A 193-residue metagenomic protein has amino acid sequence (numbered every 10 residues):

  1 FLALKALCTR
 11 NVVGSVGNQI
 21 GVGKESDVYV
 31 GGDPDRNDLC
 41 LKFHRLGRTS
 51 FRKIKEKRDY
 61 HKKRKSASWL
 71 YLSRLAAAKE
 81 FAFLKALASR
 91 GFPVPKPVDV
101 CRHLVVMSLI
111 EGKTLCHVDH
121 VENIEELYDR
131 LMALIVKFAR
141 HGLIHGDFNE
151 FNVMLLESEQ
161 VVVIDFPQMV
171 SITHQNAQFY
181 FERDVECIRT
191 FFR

Functional and structural regions predicted by a protein language model:
F1-G17, E122, R130, R140-H141 (+2 more regions): Regulatory N- and C-terminal appendages and interdomain linkers associated with kinase/kinase-like NTP transferase
F1-L115, V136: Conserved ATP-binding subdomain of kinase catalytic cores across diverse folds
V22, S108-L109, I144, F151-V153 (+1 more regions): Long, low-complexity hydrophobic alpha-helices enriched in A/L/V/I and glycine
R74, E125-M132, V136: Conserved short alpha-helix within the protein kinase catalytic core
K79, R130, R183, C187: Charged catalytic carboxylate motif
V94, N149-L155: Catalytic-loop Lys-Pro-X-Asn motif of eukaryotic-like protein kinases
K113-E126, S171-F179: Short, contiguous acidic/charged loop-to-helix segments that flank catalytic cores in large enzymes
A139-H145, L156-R193: C-lobe/activation-segment region of protein kinase-like
